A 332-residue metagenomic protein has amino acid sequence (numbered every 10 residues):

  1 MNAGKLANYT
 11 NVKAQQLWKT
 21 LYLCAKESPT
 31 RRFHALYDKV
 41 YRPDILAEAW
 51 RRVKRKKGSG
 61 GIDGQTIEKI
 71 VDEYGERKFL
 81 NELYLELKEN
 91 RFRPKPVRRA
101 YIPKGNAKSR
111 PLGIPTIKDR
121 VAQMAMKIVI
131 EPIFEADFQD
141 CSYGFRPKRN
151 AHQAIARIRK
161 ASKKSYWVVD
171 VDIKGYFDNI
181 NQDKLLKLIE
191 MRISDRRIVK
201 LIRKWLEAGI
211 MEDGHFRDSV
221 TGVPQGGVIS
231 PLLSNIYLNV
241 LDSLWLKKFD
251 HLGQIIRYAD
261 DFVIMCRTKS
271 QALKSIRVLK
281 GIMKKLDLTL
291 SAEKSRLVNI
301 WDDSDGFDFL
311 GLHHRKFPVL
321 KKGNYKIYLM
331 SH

Functional and structural regions predicted by a protein language model:
M1-H332: Non-catalytic terminal/accessory segments
